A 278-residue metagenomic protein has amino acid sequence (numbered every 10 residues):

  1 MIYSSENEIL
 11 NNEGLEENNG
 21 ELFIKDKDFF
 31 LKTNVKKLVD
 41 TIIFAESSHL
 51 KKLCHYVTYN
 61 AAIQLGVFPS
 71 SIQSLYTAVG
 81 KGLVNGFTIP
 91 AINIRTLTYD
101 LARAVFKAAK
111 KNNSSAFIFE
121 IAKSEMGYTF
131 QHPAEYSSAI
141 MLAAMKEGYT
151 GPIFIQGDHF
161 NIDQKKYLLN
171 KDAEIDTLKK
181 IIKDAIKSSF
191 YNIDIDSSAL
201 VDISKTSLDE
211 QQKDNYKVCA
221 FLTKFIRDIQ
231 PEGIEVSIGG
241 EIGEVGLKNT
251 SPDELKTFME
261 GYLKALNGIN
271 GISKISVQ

Functional and structural regions predicted by a protein language model:
M1-D176, K180-A185, S189-Y191: Alpha/beta catalytic barrel-like cores
Y99, R103-A116, A134-E135, L142 (+2 more regions): Alpha/beta enzyme core
